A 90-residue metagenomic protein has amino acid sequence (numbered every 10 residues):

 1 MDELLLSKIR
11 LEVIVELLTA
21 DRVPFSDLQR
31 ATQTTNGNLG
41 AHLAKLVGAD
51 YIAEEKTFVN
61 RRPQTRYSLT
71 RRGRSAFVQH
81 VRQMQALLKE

Functional and structural regions predicted by a protein language model:
M1-T35, V59-N60, R66: N-terminal helix-turn-helix DNA-binding core of bacterial DNA-binding proteins
E3-L4, A53, P63, R74: A generic helix-loop boundary/linker signal
V15-T19, R71-E90: Amphipathic alpha-helical dimerization/coiled-coil segments that flank or bridge DNA-binding/regulatory modules
K45-L46: Basic amphipathic alpha-helical segments that dock to polyanions
A49-P63, S68: Beta-hairpin "wing" of winged helix-turn-helix
